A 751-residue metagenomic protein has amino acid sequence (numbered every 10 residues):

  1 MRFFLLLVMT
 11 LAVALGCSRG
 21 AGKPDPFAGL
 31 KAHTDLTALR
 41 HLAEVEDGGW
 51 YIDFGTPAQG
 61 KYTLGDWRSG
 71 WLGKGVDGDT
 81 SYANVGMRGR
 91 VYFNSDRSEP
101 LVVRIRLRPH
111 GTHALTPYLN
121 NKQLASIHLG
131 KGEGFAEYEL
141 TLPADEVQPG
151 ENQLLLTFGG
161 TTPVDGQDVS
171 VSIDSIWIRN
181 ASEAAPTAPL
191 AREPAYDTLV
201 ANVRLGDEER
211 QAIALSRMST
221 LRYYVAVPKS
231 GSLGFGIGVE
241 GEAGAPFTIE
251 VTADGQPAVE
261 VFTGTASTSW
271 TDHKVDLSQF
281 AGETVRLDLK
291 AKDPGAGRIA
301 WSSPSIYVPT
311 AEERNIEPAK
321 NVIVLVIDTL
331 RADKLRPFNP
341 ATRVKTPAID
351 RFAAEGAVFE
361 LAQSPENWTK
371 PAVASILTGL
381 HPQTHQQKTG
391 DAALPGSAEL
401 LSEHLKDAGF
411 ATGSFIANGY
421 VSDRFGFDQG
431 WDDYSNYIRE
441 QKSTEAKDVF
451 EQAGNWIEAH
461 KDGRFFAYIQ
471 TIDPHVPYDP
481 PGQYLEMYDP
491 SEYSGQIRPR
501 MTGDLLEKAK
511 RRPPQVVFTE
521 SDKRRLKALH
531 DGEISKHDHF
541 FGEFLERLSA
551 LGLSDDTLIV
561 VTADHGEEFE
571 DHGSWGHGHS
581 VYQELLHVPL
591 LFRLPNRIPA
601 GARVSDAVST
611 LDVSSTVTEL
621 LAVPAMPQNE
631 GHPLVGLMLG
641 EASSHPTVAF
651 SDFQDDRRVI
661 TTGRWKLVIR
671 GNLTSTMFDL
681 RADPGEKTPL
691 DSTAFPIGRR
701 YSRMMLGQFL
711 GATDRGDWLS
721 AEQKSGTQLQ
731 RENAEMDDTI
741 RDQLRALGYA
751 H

Functional and structural regions predicted by a protein language model:
M1-F4: Positively charged n-region of N-terminal signal peptides that target proteins for export
L6-A14: Bacterial N-terminal signal peptides
L15-M87, D96-R97, L101, R108-Q123 (+4 more regions): Catalytic domains that recognize anionic headgroups
R90: Extended polysaccharide-engagement surfaces of secreted carbohydrate-active enzymes
S126, A144-D145: Immunoglobulin-like IPT/TIG beta-sandwich domains and homologous Ig-like subdomains
